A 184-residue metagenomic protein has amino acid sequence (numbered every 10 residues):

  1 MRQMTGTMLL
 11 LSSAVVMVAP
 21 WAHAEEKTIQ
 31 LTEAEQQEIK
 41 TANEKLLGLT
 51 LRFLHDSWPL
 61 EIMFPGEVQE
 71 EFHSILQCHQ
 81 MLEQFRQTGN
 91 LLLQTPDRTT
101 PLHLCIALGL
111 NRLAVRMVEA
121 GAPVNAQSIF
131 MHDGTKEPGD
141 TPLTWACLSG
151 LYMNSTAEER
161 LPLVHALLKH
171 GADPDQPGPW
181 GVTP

Functional and structural regions predicted by a protein language model:
M1-L9: Bacterial N-terminal signal peptides that target proteins for export
M8-M17: Bacterial N-terminal signal peptides
A22-E26: Boundary at the C-terminal end of the N-terminal hydrophobic targeting segment
L47-H55, E61, P65, T100-H103 (+2 more regions): Ankyrin repeat (ANK) core detector
I75-F85, L110-E119, Y152-L168: Ankyrin repeat structural motif
G89-L92, V124, P174: Ankyrin-repeat inter-repeat connecting loop/turn
T95, S128-F130, K136, G178: Ankyrin repeat boundary/linker residues
L104-L110, E137-D140, W145-R160: Ankyrin repeat A-helix N-terminal signature
